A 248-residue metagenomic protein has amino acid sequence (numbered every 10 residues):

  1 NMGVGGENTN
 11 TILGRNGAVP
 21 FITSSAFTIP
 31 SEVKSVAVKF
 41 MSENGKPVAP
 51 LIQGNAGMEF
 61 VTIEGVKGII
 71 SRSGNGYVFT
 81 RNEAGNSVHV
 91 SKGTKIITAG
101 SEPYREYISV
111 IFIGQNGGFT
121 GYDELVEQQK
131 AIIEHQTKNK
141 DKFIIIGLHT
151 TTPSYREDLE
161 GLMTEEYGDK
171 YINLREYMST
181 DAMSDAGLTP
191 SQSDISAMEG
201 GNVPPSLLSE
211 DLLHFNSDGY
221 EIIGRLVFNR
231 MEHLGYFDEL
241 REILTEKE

Functional and structural regions predicted by a protein language model:
N1-T11: A short beta-strand-loop structural module common to alpha/beta enzyme folds
L13-E248: Alpha-helical cap/lid subdomain in secreted, periplasmic, or secretory-pathway luminal O-acyl-processing enzymes
